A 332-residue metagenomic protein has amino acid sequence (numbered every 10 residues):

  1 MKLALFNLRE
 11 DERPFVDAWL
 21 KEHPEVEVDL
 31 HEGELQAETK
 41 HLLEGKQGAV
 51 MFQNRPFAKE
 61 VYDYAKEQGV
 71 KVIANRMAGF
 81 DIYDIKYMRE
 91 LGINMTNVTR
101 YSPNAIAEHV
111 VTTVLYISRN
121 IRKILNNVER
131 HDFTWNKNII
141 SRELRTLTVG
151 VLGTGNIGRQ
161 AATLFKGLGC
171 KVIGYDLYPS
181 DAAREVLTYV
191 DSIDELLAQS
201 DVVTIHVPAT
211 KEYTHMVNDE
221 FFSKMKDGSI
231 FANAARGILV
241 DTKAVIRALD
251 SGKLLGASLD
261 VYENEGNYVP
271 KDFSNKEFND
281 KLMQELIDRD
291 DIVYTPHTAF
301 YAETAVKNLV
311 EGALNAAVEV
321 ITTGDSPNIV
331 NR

Functional and structural regions predicted by a protein language model:
M1-T96, N218: An N-terminal-biased, well-structured beta-alpha scaffold segment characteristic of Rossmann-like dinucleotide-binding
Q53-N54, D201, V207-A209, A235-R236 (+1 more regions): Short glycine-/small-residue-rich Rossmann-like dinucleotide-binding loops
E67-V72, L91-I93, C170, D227-S229 (+1 more regions): A short helix->loop->beta-strand "cap" motif at the edges of active sites that frequently abuts
L91-T148, T163: Phosphate-binding beta-alpha-beta segment of Rossmann-like dinucleotide-binding domains, i.e., the NAD(P)
K137-D227: Rossmann-like dinucleotide/phosphate-binding beta-alpha-beta segment
G228, G237-R332: Rossmann-like dinucleotide-binding domain for NAD(H)/NADP(H)
A232: Glycine-rich nucleotide-phosphate-binding loops and adjacent flexible coil segments
